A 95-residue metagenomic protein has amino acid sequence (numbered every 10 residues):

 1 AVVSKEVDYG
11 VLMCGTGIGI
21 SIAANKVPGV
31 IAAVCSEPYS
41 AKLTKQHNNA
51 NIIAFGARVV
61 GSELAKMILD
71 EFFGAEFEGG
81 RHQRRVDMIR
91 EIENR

Functional and structural regions predicted by a protein language model:
A1-Y9: Short alpha-helical segments enriched in small residues
G10, V30, D70-F72: General secondary-structure propensity
L12-R58: Mid-chain, well-packed structural core segment of small domains
P38-R95: C-terminal binding/interaction regions
